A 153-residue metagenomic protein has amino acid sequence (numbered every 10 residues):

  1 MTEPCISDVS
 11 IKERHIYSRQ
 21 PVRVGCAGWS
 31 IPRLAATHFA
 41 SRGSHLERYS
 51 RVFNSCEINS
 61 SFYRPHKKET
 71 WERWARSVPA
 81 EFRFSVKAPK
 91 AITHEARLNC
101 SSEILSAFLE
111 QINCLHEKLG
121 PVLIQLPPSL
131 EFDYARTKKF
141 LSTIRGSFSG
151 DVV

Functional and structural regions predicted by a protein language model:
M1-V153: Residues lining hydrophobic/aromatic ligand-binding pockets adjacent to catalytic sites
